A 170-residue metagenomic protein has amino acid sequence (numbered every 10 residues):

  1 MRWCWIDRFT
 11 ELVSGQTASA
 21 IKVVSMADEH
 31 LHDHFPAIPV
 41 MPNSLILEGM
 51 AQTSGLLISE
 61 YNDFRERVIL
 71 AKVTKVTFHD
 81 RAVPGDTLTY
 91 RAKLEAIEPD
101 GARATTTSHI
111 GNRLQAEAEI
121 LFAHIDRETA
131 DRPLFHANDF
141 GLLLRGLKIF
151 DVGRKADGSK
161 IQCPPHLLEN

Functional and structural regions predicted by a protein language model:
M1-M41, I161-N170: Catalytic strand-loop segment that frames the active site of acyl-thioester-processing enzymes
W3-W5, L88, A102: Hydrophobic core residues within well-ordered beta-strands of beta-rich domains
I6, L70-V73, E117: Hydrophobic residues on conserved beta-strands that form the core of alpha/beta folds
D7-T10, T74, H79, K93-E95: Conserved positions in beta-strands of structured domains
F9, M50, N112: A residue-level signal for conserved active-site and pocket-lining positions in enzyme catalytic cores
S14-T17, V83-P84, E95-N170: HotDog/MaoC-like acyl-thioester-processing domains
F35-P42, L47-G55, L70: Compact, glycine-rich, soluble single-domain proteins
S54-T89, A123-I125: Hydrophobic beta-strand-centered segment that forms part of the acyl-chain substrate-binding groove
